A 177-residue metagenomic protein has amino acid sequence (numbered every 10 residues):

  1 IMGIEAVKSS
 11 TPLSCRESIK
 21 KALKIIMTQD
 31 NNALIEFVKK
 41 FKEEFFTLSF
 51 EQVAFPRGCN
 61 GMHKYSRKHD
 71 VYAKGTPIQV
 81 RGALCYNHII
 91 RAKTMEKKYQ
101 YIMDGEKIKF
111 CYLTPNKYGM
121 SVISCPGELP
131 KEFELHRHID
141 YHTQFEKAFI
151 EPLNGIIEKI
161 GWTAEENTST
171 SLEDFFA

Functional and structural regions predicted by a protein language model:
I1-A177: DNA-dependent DNA polymerase catalytic subunits
